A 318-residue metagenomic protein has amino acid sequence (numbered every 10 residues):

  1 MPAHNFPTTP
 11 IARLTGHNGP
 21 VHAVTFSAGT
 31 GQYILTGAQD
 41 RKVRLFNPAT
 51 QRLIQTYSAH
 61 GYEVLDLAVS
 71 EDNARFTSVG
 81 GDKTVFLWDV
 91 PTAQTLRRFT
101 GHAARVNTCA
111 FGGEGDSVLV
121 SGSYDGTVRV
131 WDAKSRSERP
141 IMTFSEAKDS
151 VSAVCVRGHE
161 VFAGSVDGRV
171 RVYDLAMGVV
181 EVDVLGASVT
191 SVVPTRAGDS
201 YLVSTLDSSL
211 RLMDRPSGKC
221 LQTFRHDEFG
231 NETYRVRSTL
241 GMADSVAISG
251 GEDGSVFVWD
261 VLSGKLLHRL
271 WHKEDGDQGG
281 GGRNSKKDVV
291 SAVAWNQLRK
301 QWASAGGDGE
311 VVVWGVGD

Functional and structural regions predicted by a protein language model:
M1-T25, T30-Y33, G37: Intrinsically disordered, low-complexity acidic/Ser/Thr/Pro-rich linker and tail segments in large eukaryotic scaffolds
T9-I11, R52-Q55, Q94-R97, E138-M142 (+3 more regions): A structural motif specific to WD40 beta-propellers
L14-V21, Y57-V64, F99-V106, F144-V151 (+3 more regions): WD40/WD-repeat beta-propeller blade N-cap
V24, V43-F46, V85-D89, C109 (+5 more regions): WD40-repeat beta-propellers
V24-G31, L67-N73, V79, A110-S117 (+7 more regions): Loop/turn segments within WD40 beta-propeller blades
T36-D40, D72, S78-D82, S121-D125 (+5 more regions): Conserved strand-to-loop turn within each blade of WD40 beta-propeller repeats
A103-D183: Solenoidal tandem-repeat scaffolds enriched in leucines and small polar residues
S291-D318: Blade-level signature of beta-propeller repeat domains, shared across WD40, Kelch, NHL, RCC1 and BNR/Asp-box propellers
